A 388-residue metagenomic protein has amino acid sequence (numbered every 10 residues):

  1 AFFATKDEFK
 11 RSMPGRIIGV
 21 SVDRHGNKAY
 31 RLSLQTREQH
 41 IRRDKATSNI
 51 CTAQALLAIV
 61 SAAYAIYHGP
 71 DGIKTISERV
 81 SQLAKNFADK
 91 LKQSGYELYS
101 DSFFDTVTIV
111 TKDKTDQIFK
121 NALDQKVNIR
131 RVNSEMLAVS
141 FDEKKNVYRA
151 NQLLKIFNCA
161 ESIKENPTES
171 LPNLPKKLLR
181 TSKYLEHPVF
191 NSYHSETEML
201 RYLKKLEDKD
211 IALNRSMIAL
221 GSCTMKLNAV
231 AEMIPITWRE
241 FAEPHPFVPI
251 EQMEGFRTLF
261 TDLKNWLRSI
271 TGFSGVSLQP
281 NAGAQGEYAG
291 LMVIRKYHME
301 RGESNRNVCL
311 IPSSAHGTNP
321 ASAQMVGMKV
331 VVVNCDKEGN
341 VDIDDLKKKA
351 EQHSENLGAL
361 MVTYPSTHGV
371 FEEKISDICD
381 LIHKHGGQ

Functional and structural regions predicted by a protein language model:
A1, K264, G275-S304: Conserved beta-loop-alpha segment that forms the PLP phosphate-binding cup at the N-terminus of a helix
A1-F9, A53-L57, K145, I211-E232 (+1 more regions): Conserved phosphate/anionic-ligand binding catalytic regions in large, soluble enzymes, centered on
F2-K90, S94, Y99-D101: Active-site C-terminal subdomain of aminotransferase-like
S81, S94-L123, F141-K144: Conserved PLP-binding catalytic core of the aspartate aminotransferase-like
S134, V341-Q388: Active-site phosphate-binding strand-loop segment of PLP-dependent enzymes
V147-A219, C223-A231, I236-A242: Flexible inter-domain linker/hinge segments
S195, E240-N281, G286: Conserved N-terminal alpha-helix of the aminotransferase class I/II PLP-enzyme fold
Y297-G317: Conserved PLP-anchoring active-site segment centered on the Schiff-base-forming lysine
